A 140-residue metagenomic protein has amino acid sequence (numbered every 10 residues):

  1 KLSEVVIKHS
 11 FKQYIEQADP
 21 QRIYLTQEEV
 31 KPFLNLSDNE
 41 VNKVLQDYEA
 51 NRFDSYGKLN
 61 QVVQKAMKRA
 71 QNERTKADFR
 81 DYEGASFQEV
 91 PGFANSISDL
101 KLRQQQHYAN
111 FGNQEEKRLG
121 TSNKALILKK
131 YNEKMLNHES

Functional and structural regions predicted by a protein language model:
K1-S140: Flexible, low-complexity junctional segments that flank or bridge functional domains
